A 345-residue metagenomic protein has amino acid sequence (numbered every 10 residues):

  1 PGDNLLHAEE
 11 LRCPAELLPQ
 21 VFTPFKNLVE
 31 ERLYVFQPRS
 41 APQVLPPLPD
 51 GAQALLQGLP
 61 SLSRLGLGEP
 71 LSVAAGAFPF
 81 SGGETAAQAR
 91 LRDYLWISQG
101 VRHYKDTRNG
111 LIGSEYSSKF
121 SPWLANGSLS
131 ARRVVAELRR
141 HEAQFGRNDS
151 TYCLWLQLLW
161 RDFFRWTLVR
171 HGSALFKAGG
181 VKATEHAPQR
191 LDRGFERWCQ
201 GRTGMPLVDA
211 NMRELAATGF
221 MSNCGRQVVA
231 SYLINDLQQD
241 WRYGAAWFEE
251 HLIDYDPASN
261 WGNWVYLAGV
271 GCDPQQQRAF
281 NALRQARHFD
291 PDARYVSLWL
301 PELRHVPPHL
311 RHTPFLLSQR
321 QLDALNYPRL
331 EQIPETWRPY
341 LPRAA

Functional and structural regions predicted by a protein language model:
L5-L17: Glycine-rich, charge-decorated loop segments at or immediately adjacent to ligand/cofactor-binding or catalytic sites
E16-K182, A286-A345: Glycine/tryptophan-enriched, flexible segments
R161, L168-F176, D192-R197, P257-R278 (+1 more regions): Charged/polar, low-hydrophobicity segments characteristic of intrinsically disordered regions and flexible loops
R165, R170, R193-Q239: C-terminal substrate/ligand-recognition segments
L175, V181-H186, Q227-D273: Active/binding-pocket-proximal capping segment
L175-T203: Alpha-helical cores of eukaryotic small-GTPase signaling modules
T203-E214, L267-P307, R311: Long, charge-rich low-complexity segments
